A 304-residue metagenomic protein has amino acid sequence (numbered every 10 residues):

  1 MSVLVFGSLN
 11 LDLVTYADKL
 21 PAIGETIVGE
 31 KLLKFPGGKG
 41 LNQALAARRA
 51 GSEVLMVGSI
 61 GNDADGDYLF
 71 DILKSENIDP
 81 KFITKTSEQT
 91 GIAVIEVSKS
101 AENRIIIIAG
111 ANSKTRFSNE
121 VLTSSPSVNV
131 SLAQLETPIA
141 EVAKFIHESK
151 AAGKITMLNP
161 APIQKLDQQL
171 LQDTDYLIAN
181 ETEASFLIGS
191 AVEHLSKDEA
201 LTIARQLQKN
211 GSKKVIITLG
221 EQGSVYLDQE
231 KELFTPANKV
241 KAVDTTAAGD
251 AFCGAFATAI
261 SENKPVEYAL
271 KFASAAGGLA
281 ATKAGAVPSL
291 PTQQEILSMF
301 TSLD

Functional and structural regions predicted by a protein language model:
M1-S59, A64-Y68, S75, A242-V243: Glycine-rich phosphate/adenosyl-contacting loop at the front of the ribokinase-like
I72-S87: A glycine-rich helix N-cap at a beta->alpha junction
N77, G110-R116, T156-I163: Short gly/ser/thr-rich secondary-structure transition/capping motifs
K85, I95-V130, L135: Conserved phosphate-binding/catalytic loop of the ribokinase/pfkB sugar-kinase fold
A143-E232: Conserved phosphate/ATP/ADP-binding segment of small-molecule kinases
K165, K197-D304: Conserved phosphate-binding/catalytic region of the ribokinase-like
